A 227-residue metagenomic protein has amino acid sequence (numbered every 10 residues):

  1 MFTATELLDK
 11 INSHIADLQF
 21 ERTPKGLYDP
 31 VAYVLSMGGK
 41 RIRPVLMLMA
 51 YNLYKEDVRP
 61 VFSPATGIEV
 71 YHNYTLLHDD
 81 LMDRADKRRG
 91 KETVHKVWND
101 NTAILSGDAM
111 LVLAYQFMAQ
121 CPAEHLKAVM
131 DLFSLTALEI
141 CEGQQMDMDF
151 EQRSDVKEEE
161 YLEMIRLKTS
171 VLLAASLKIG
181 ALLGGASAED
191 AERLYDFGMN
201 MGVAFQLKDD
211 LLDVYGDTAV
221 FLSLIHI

Functional and structural regions predicted by a protein language model:
M1-L18: N-terminal amphipathic/basic leader segments beginning at the initiator methionine
A16, F20-I225: Mg2+-dependent prenyl diphosphate-binding active-site environment of isoprenoid biosynthetic enzymes
